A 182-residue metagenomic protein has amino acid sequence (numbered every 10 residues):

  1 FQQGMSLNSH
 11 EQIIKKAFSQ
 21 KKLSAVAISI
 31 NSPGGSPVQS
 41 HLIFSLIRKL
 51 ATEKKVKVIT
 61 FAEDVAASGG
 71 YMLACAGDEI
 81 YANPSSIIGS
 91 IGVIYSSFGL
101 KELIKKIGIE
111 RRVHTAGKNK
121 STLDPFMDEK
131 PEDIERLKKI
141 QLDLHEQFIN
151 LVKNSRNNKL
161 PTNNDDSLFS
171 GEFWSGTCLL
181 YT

Functional and structural regions predicted by a protein language model:
F1-V56, V65-M72, A76-N158: Small-residue-centered hinge/linker elements
I59-A67, L168-E172: Glycine-rich beta-to-alpha transition loops that act as phosphate-gripper elements at the mouths of alpha/beta enzyme
Y71-M72, G176-C178: Short alpha-helical basic/polar micro-motif
F148-T177: Secondary-structure end/capping motifs
Y181-T182: Conserved small/polar residues in nucleotide/adenosyl-binding loops
